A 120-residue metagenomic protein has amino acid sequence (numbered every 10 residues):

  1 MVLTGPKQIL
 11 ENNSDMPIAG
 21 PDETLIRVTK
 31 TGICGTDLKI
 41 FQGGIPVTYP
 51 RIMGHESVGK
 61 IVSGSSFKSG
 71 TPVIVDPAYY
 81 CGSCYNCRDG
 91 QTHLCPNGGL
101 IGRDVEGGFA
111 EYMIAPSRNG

Functional and structural regions predicted by a protein language model:
M1-I9: Extracellular beta-rich ligand/substrate-recognition surface
L10-E11, G107: Residues that act as N-cap/strand-start positions at coil-to-secondary-structure junctions
E11-N13, Y112: Well-ordered beta-strand positions in beta-sheet-rich domains
D15-T31, Q42-Y85, H93, N119: Glycine-rich beta-strand-centered segment in the early N-terminal region that forms part of a ligand/cofactor-binding
T36-I40: Cytochrome P450 core scaffold surrounding the K-helix E-X-X-R motif and the conserved "meander" helix-loop region
C81-G120: NAD(P)H dinucleotide-binding glycine-rich loop of Rossmann-like/cofactor-binding domains, especially the beta1-alpha1
